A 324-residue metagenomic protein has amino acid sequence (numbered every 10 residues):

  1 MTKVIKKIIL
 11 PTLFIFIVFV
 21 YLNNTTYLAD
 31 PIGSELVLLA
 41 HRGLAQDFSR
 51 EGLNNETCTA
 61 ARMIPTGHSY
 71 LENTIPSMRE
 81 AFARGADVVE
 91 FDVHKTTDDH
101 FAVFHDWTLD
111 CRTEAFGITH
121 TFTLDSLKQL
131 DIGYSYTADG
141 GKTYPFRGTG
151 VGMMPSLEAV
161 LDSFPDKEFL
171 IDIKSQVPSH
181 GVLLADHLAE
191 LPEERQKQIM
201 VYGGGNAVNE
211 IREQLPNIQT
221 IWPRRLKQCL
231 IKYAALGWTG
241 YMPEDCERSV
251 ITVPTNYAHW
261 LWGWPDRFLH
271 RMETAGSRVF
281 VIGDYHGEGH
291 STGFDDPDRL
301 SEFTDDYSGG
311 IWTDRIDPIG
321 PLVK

Functional and structural regions predicted by a protein language model:
T2-K324: Phosphate-group recognition and catalysis centered on beta-loop-alpha active-site segments
